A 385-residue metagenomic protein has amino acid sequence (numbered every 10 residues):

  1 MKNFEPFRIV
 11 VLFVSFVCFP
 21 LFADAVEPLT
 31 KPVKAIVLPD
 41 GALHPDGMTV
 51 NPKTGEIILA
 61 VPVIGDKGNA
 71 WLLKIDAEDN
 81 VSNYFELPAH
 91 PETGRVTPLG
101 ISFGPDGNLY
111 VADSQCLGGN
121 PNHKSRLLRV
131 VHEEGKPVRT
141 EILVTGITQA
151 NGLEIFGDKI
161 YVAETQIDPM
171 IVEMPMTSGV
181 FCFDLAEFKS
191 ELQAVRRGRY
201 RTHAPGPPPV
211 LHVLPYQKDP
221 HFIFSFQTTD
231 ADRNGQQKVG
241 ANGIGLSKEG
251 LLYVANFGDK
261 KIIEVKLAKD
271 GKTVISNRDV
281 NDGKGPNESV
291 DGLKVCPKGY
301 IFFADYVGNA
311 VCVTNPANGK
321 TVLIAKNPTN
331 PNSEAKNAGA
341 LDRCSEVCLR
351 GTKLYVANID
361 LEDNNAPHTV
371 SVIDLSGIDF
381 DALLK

Functional and structural regions predicted by a protein language model:
I9-P20: Bacterial N-terminal signal peptides
T30-V37, S82-P88, V138-T145, E191-T228 (+3 more regions): Beta-propeller fold detector
D40-T54, A60, G68-N69, A89-L109 (+7 more regions): Beta-rich, blade/repeat-based domains predominating in secreted/periplasmic proteins but also intracellular
I64-N69, L117-S125, M170-S178, F257-G258 (+2 more regions): Short, solvent-exposed loop/turn segments at conserved positions within beta-propeller repeat blades
A70-L73, R126-L128, S178-F181, K261-I263 (+2 more regions): A short loop-to-beta-strand structural motif that recurs across blades of beta-propeller domains
I75-N80, V131-K136, D184-F188, K266-G271 (+2 more regions): Short loop/turn segments that connect beta-strands within beta-propeller blades
Y253-A255, K261, G283-K320: Loop/turn-rich, solvent-exposed surfaces of beta-rich toroidal or solenoidal domains
R343-K385: Blade-level signature of beta-propeller repeat domains, shared across WD40, Kelch, NHL, RCC1 and BNR/Asp-box propellers
